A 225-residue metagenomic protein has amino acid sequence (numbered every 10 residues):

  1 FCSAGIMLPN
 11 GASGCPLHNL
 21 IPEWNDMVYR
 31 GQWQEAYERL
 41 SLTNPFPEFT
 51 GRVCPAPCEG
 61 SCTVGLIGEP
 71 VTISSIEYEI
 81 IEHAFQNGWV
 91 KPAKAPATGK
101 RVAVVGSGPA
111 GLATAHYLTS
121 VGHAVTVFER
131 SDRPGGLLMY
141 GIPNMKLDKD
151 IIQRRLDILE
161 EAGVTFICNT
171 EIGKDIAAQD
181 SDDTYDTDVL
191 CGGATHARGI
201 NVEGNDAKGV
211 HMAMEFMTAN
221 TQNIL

Functional and structural regions predicted by a protein language model:
F1-R101, K149, L190-N220, L225: Ferredoxin-type iron-sulfur electron-transfer modules and their immediate structural context
E77-L225: Residues forming the flavin
